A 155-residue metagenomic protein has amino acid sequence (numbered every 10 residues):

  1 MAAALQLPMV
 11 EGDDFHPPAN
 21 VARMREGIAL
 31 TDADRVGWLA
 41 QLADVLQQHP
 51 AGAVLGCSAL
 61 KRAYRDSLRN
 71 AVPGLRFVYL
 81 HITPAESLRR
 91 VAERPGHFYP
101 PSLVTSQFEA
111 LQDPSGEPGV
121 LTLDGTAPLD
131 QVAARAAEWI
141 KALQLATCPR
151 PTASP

Functional and structural regions predicted by a protein language model:
A2-D44: Conserved substrate/cofactor phosphate-moiety recognition/catalytic segment in nucleotide-dependent phosphotransferases
M9, D14, F77-Y79, V120-T122: Conserved beta-strand scaffold positions in the cores of enzyme catalytic domains, especially in NTP/NDP-utilizing
H16, L60-K61, I82-S87, P128: Conserved nucleotide-binding/hydrolysis micro-motifs of P-loop NTPases
H49-A53, R76: Loop/turn-to-beta-strand initiation segments
R65-N70, R89-E93, A134: Short amphipathic alpha-helical segments
A71-V91, L123: Conserved phosphate-donor/acceptor-positioning beta-strand/loop module used by diverse small-molecule
E93-A137: Small-molecule kinase domains that catalyze NTP-dependent phosphoryl transfer to phosphate-bearing small molecules
I140-P155: C-terminal accessory "lid"/substrate-recognition subdomains
